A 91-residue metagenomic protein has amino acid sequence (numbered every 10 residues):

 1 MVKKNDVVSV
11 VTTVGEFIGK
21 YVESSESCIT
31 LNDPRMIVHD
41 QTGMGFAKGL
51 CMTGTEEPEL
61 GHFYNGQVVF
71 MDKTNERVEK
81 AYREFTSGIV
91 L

Functional and structural regions predicted by a protein language model:
M1-L91: Conserved RNA-binding domains used in RNP assembly and mRNA/RNA metabolism
